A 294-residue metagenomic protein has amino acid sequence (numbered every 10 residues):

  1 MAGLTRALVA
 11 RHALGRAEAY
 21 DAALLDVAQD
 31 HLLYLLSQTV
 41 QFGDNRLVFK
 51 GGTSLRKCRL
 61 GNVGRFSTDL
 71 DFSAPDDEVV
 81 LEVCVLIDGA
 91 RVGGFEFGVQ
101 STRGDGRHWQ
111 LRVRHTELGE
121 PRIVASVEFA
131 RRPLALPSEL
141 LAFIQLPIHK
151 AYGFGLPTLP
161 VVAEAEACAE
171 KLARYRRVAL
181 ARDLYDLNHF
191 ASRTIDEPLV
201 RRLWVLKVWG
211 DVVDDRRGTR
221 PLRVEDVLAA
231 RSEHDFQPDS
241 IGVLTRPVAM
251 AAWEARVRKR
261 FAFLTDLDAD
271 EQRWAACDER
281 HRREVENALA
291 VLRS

Functional and structural regions predicted by a protein language model:
M1-F49, K57-L70, A74-S294: Structured mid-to-C-terminal alpha-helical surface segments
G52: Active-site glycine-centered loops adjacent to acidic/histidine catalytic or metal-binding residues that shape
